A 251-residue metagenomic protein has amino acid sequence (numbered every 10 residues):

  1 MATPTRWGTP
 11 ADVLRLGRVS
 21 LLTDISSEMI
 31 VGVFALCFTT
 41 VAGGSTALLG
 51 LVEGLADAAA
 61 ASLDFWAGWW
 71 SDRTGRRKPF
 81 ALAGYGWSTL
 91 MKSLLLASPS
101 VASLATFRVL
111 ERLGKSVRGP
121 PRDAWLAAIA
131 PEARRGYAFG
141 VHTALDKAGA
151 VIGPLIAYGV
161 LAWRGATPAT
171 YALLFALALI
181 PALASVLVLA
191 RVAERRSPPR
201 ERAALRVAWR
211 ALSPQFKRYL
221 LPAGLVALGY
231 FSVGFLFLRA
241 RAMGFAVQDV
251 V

Functional and structural regions predicted by a protein language model:
T3-A61, F216-V251: Helix-loop boundary and gating motifs at the non-cytosolic
L36-V41, I152-F175: Transmembrane alpha-helix termini and helix-breaking/packing motifs in multi-pass membrane transporters
D57-F65, A150-V151: Residue-level signature of mid-helix packing/kink "hotspots" within the transmembrane helices of 12-pass Major
L63-R76, L161: Helix-to-loop junctions at the C-terminal end of transmembrane segments in multipass secondary transporters
P79-L94, L179: Structural signature of the two symmetry-related core transmembrane helices
L94-R108: Helix-loop junctions at membrane interfaces in 12-TM secondary transporters
F107-K147: Cytoplasmic helix-loop-helix junction between adjacent transmembrane helices in 12-TM secondary transporters
L179-R200: C-terminal membrane-cytosol helix-exit motif in multi-pass small-molecule transporters
